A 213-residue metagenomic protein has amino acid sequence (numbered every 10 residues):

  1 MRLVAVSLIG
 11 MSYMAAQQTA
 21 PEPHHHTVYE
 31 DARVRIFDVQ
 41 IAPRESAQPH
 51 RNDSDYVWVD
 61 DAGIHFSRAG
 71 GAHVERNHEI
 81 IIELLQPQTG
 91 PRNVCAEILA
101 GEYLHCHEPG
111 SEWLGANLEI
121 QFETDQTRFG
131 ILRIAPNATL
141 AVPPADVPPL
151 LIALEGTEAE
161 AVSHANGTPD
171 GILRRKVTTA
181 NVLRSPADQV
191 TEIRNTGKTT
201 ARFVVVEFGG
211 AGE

Functional and structural regions predicted by a protein language model:
R2-Y13: Bacterial N-terminal signal peptides
A15-E213: Jelly-roll (double-stranded beta-helix
